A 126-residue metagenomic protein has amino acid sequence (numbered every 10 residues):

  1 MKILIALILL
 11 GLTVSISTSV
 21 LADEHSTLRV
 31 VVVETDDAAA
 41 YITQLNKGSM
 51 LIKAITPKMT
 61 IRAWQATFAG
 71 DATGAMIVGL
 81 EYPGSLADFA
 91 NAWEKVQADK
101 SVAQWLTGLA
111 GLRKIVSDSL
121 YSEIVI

Functional and structural regions predicted by a protein language model:
M1-I5: Positively charged n-region of N-terminal signal peptides that target proteins for export
L9-L10, V20: Cleavable N-terminal signal peptides
L21-S26, M59-I77, S101-I126: Glycine-rich beta-strand-turn "strand-cap" elements at beta-sheet edges
D23-A38: Immediate post-signal-peptide N-terminus of mature secreted/exported proteins
V30-V33, I42-G48, W64-T67, I77-P83 (+1 more regions): A structural feature that tracks compact, well-ordered secondary-structure segments with a strong bias toward
V32, A39, L80-V102, L106-I115: Hydrophobic, ordered structural segments
D37-R62, Q97-Q104: Short amphipathic alpha-helical segments
